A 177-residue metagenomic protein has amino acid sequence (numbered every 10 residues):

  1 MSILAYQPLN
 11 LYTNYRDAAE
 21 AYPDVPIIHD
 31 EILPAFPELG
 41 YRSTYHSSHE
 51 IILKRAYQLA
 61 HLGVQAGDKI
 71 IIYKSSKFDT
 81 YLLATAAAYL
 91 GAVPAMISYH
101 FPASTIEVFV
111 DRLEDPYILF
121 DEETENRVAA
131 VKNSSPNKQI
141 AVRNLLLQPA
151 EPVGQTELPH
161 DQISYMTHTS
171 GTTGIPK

Functional and structural regions predicted by a protein language model:
A5-E31, E50: A short N-terminal helical cap/helix-turn-helix that marks the beginning of AMP-binding/adenylate-forming
P23-P26, E151-H168, I175: Conserved pre-ATP/AMP-binding loop-to-beta segment of ANL
I27-G63, I71-K77, L83-T85, P102-E107 (+1 more regions): Conserved AMP-binding/adenylate-forming core of the ANL superfamily
I70, A87, I163, T169-T172: Conserved S/T- and glycine-rich ATP-binding loop of Class I adenylate-forming
A84, Y99-V128, Q148-A150: Conserved ATP-dependent adenylate/AMP-binding module captured primarily in the ANL superfamily
G91: Structured binding elements
